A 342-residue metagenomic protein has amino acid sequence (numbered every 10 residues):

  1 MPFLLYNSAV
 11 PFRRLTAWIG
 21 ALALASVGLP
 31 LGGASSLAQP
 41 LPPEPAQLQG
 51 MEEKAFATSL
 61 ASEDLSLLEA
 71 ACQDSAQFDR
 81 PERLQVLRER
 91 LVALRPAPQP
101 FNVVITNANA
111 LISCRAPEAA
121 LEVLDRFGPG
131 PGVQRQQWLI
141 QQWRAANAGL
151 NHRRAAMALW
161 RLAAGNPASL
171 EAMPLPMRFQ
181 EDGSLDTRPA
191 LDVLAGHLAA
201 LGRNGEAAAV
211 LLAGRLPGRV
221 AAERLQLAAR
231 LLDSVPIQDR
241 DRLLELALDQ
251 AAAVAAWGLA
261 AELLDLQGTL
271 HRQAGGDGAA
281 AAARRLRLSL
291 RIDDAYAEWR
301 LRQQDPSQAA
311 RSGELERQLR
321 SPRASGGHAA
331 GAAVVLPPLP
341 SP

Functional and structural regions predicted by a protein language model:
M1-L41, P342: Gram-negative bacterial Sec-dependent N-terminal signal peptides
P2, G33-P342: Alpha-helical solenoid repeat scaffolds
